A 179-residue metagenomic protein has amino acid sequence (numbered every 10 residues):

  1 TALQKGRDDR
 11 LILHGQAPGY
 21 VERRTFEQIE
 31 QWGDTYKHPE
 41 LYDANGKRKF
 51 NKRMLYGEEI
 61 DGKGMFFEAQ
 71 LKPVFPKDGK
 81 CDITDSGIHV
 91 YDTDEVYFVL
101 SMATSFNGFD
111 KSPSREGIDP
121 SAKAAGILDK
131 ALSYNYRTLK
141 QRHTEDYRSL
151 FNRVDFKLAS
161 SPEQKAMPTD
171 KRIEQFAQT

Functional and structural regions predicted by a protein language model:
T1-T179: Aromatic-residue-lined binding/catalytic grooves and analogous aromatic/hydrophobic interfacial grooves in multimeric
